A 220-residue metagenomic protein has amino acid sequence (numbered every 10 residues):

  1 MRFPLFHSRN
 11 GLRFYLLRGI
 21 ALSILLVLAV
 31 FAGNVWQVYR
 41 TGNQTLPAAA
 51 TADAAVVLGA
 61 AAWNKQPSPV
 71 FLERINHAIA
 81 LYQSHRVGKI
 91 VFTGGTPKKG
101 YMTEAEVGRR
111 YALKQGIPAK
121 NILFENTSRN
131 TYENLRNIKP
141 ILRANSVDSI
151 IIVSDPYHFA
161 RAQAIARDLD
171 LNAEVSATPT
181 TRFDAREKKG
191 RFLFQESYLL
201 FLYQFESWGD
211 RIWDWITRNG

Functional and structural regions predicted by a protein language model:
R2-A50, T217-G220: N-terminal membrane-anchoring alpha-helices
F3-L5, G33-F194: A structural signal for short, hydrophobic/glycine-enriched beta-strand patches
W36, R186-I216: A transmembrane-helix-recognition feature enriched in membrane-embedded lipid enzymes and envelope glyco-/phospholipid
